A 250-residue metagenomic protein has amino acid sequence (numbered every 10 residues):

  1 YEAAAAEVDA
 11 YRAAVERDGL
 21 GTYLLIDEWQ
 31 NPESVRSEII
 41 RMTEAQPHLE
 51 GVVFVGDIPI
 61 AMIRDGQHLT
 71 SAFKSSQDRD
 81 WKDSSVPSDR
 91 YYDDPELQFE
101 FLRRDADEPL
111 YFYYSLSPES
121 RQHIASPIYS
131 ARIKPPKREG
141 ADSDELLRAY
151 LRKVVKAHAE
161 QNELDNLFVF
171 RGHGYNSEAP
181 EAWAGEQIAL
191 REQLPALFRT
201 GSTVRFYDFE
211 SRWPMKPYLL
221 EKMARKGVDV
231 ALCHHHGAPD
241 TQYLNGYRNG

Functional and structural regions predicted by a protein language model:
Y1-G250: Cysteine-dependent hydrolase recognition
